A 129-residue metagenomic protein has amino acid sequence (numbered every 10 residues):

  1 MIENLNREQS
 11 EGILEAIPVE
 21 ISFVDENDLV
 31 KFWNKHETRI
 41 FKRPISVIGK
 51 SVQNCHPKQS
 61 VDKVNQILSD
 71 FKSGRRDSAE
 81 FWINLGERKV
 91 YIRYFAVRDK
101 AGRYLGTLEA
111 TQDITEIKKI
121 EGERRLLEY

Functional and structural regions predicted by a protein language model:
M1-N27: Sensory modules in modular signal-transduction proteins
E3, K42-R43, D62, R75 (+1 more regions): Inter-domain helical "communication" segments and dimerization helices that couple sensory or membrane-embedded modules
D25-N27, F32-F41, I45: N-terminal capping loop/helix in small sensory signaling domains highlighted by a polar->aromatic N-x2-3-F motif
S46-Q59: PAS-family sensory/regulatory domains
Q59-S78: Soluble sensory domains of the PAS superfamily and closely related sensory modules
R75, E80-V90, L105: Per-ARNT-Sim (PAS) sensory domains and their PAS-associated C-terminal
R98-A101, L105-Y129: Sensory coupling linkers of modular signal transduction proteins
